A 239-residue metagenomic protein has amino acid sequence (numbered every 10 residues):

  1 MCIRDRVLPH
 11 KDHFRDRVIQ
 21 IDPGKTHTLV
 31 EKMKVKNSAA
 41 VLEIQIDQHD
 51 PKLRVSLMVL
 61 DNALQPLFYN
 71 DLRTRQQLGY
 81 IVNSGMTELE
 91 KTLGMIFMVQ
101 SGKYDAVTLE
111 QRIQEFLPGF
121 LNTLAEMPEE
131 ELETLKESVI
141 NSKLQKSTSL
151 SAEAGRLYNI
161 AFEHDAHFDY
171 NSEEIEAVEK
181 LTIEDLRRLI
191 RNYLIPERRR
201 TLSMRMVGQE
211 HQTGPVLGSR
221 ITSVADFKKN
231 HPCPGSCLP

Functional and structural regions predicted by a protein language model:
M1-I3: Short, small-residue-biased leader/transition segments that mark boundaries at the very start of proteins
V7-L67, D226-P239: His/Glu-based metal-binding/catalytic segments typifying zinc-dependent metallopeptidases
F14, G24-L29, Y80-M86, R187: Glycine-rich, charged/polar anion/phosphate-binding loops that engage phosphate groups from diverse ligands
V18-I21, R73-T74, T182-E184: Short, solvent-exposed secondary-structure boundary motifs
E31-K34, L72-R73, R191-E197: A general structural signal for short secondary-structure junctions and capping/turn motifs
K36-M58, D71-K180, R199-G208, T213-G218: M16 family metallopeptidases and their MPP-like homologs
L67-F68, R188: Short Gly/charged-rich anion-binding patches and loops
E179-P239: In a subset of proteins, long, contiguous C-terminal domains/tails are tracked
